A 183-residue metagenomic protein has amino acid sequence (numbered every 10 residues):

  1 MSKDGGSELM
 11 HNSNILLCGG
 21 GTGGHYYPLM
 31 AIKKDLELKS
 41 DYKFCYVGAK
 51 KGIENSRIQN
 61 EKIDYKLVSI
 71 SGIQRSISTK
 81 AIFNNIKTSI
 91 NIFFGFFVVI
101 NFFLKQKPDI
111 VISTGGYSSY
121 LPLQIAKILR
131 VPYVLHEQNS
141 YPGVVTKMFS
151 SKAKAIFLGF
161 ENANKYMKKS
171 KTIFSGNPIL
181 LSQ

Functional and structural regions predicted by a protein language model:
M1-L9: N-terminal amphipathic/basic-hydrophobic helices that include classical n-h-c signal peptides and signal-anchor
H11-N14, K127-Q183: Active-site-proximal region of nucleotide-activated glycan assembly enzymes, centered on histidine/acidic-rich loops
N12-T22, Y42-N91, S175: Conserved nucleotide-sugar phosphate-binding/catalytic loop shared by glycosyltransferases and other
T22-G23, G116-S118, S140-Y141: Residue-level detector of alpha-helix initiation sites
H25-E37, I53: Short amphipathic alpha-helix
L36, S40, Q106, L129-R130 (+1 more regions): Helix C-cap/helix->beta junction micro-motif
K51-S56, P108-L129: An aromatic- and histidine-rich active-site surface loop
I77-I110, I128: An amphipathic, basic-hydrophobic alpha-helix
